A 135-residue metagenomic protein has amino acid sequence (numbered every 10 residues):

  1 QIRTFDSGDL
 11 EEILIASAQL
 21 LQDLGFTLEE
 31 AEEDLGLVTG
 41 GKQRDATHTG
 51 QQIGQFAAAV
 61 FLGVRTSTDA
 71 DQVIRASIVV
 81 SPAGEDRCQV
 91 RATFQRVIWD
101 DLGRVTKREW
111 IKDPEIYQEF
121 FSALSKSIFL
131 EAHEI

Functional and structural regions predicted by a protein language model:
Q1-I135: Ser/Thr-rich, low-complexity intrinsically disordered terminal regions
